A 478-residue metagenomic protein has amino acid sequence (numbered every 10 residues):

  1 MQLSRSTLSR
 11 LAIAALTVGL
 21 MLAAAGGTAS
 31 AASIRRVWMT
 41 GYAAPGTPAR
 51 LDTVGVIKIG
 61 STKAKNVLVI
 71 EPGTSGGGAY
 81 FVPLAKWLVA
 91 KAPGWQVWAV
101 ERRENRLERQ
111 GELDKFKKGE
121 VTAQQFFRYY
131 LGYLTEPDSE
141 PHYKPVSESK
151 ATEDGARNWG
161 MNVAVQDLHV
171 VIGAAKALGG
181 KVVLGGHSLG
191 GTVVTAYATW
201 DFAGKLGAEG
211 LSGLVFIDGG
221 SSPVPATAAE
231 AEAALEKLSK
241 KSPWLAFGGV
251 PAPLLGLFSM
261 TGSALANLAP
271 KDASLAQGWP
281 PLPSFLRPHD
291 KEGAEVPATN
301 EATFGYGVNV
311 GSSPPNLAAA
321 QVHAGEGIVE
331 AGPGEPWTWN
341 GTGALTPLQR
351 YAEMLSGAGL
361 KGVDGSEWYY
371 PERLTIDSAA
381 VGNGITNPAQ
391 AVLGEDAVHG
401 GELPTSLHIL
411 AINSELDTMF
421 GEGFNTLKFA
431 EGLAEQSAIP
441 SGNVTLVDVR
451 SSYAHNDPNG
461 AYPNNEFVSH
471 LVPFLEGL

Functional and structural regions predicted by a protein language model:
A12-A23: Bacterial N-terminal signal peptides
A32-S61: N-terminal cap/lid segment of alpha/beta-hydrolase-fold proteins
G60-G132: Short, surface-exposed "cap/lid" segments of acyl-processing enzymes
E101, A294-L478: C-terminal subdomain of alpha/beta-hydrolase-fold enzymes, centered on the catalytic histidine and its supporting
K117-K176: Alpha/beta-hydrolase active-site loop
G185-G190, V194: Gly/Ala-rich beta-loop-alpha elbow adjacent to hydrolase catalytic centers
G207-S212, D218-E353: Alpha/beta-hydrolase-fold enzymes
